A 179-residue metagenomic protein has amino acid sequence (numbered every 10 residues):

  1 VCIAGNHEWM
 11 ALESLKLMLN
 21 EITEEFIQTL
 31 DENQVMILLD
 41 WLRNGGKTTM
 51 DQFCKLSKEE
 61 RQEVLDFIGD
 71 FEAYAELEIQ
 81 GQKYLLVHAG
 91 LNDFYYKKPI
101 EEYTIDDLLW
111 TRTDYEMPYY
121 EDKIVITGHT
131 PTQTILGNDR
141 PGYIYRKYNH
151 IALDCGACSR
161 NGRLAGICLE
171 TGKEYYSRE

Functional and structural regions predicted by a protein language model:
V1, M18, L38-L39, K55: PP2C/PPM-type serine/threonine phosphatase catalytic domain
V1-N33: Core catalytic region of metal-dependent phosphoesterases/phosphodiesterases, especially metallo-beta-lactamase-like
D31-R43: Extended, charge-rich helix/loop segments that form flexible, surface "patches" used to engage negatively charged
D40-A152, G156-G162: Acidic, His/Gly-enriched loop-helix segments that form or flank divalent-metal centers in metallo-dependent hydrolases
E78-G81, C168-K173: Short acidic-glycine loop/turn motifs at beta-strand connectors
G162, T171-E179: Flexible, acidic glycine-rich loops studded with aromatic residues
A165: His/acidic/aromatic-lined binding-pocket segments of jelly-roll/cupin-type domains and related regulatory beta-sandwich
